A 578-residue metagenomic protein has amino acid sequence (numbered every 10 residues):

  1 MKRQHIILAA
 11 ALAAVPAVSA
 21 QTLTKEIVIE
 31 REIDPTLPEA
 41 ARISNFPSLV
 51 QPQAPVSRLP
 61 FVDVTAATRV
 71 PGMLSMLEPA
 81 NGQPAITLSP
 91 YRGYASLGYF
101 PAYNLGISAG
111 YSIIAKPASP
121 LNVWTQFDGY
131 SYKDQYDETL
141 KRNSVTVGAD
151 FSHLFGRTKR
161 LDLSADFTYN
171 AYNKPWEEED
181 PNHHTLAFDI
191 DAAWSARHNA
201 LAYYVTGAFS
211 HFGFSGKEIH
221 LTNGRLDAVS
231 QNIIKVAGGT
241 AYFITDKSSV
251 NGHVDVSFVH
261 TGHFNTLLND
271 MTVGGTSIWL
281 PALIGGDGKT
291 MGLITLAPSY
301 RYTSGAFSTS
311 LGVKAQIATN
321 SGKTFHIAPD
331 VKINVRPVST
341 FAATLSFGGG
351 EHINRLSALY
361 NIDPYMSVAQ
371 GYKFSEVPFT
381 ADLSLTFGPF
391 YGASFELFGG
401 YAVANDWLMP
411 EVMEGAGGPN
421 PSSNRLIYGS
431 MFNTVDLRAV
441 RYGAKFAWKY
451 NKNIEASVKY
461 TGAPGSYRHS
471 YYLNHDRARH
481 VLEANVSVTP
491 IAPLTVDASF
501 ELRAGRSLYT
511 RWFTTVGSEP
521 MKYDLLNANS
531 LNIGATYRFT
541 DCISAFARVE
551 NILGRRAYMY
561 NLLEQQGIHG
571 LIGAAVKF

Functional and structural regions predicted by a protein language model:
S19-A85: N-terminal periplasmic/intermembrane-space "pro-region" immediately following the signal or transit peptide
S75-E78, I86-A95, Y99-V147, K159: Outer-membrane beta-barrel translocator/receptor signature
T87-S89, Y99-Y103, Q135-N143, D180-L186 (+9 more regions): Short sequence motifs at beta-strands and strand-loop junctions characteristic of Gram-negative outer-membrane
A95, S308, Q316-F578: Exposed, low-structure sequence patches enriched in small/polar residues
L97-Y99, V123-G129, L163-A171, W194 (+8 more regions): Transmembrane beta-barrel strands of outer-membrane/channel proteins
A109-I113, V147-H153, F188-A196, V236-Y242 (+11 more regions): Residues on the lipid-exposed face of transmembrane beta-strands in outer-membrane beta-barrel proteins
I113-S131, N251-F264, G285-A318, N451-P464: Surface-exposed extracellular loop regions of Gram-negative outer-membrane beta-barrel proteins
Y130-G148, L161-Y204, A208-I233, A282 (+1 more regions): Flexible loop and strand-edge segments within Gram-negative outer membrane beta-barrel domains
